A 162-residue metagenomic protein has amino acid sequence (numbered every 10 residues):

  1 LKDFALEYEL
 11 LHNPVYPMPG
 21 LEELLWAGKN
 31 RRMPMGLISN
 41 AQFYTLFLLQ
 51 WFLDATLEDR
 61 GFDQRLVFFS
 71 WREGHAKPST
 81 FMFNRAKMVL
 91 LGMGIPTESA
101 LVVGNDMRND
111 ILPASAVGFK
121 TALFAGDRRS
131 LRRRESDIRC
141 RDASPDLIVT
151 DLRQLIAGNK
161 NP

Functional and structural regions predicted by a protein language model:
L1-P19: Metal-dependent phosphoesterase signature
E22, W26-K29, M33-P162: Asp-based, Mg2+/Mn2+-dependent phosphohydrolase catalytic module
